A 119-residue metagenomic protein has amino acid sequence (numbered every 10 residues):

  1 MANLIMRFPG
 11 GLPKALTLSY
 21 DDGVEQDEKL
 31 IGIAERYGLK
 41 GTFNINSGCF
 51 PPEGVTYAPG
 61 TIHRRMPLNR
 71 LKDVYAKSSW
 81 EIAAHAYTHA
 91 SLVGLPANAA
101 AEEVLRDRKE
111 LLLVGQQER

Functional and structural regions predicted by a protein language model:
M1-L18, K72: N-terminal pre-catalytic segment of deacetylase/amide-hydrolase enzymes
L18-V24: Active-site-adjacent substrate/metal-binding segments within catalytic domains of carbohydrate-active enzymes
V24-E25, T88: Short, glycine/acidic-enriched loop or turn micro-motifs at the edges of active sites
E25-Q26, M66: Short, conserved clusters of charged catalytic residues that mark active-site and nucleotide-handling motifs
D27-E28, S91: Generic hydrophobic alpha-helical membrane-span motif
K29-I33: A short acidic, amphipathic alpha-helical/loop segment
Y37-R119: Metal-dependent polysaccharide deacetylase catalytic core of the NodB/CE4 family, i.e., the active-site-bearing domain
